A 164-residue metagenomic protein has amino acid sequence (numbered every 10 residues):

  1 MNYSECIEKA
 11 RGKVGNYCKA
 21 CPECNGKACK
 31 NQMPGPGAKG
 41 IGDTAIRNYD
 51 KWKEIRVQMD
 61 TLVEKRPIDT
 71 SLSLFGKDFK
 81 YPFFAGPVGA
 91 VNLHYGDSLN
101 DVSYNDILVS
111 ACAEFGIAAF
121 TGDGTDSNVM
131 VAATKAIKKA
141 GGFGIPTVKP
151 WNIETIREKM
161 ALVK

Functional and structural regions predicted by a protein language model:
N2-F79: An N-cap/entry alpha-helix motif that binds or orients negatively charged groups
F75-D78, A113, A136-K139, A161-K164: Solvent-exposed alpha-helices and their adjacent loops that cap or buttress functional pockets in soluble metabolic
K80, N100-I107, D126-K139, E154-T155: N-terminal active-site wall of soluble small-molecule enzyme domains
F83-G86, I117-G122, G142-V148: Hydrophobic faces of well-ordered beta-strands that scaffold small-molecule active sites in alpha/beta enzyme cores
F84-D101, P146-E154: Active-site mouth loops of central-metabolism enzymes
A90-V91, D123-S127: Short glycine-enriched loops at secondary-structure junctions
I107-D123: Catalytic domains of carbohydrate-active enzymes, especially glycoside hydrolases
S110, W151-K164: Alpha/beta enzyme core
